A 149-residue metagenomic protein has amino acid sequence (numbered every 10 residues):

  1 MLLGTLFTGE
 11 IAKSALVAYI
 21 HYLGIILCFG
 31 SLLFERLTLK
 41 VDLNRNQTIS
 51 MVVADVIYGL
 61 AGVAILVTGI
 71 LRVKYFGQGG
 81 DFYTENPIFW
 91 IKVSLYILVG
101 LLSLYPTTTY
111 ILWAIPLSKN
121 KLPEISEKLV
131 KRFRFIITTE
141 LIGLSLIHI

Functional and structural regions predicted by a protein language model:
L2-I147: Polytopic transmembrane helical bundles with strong interfacial aromatic enrichment
